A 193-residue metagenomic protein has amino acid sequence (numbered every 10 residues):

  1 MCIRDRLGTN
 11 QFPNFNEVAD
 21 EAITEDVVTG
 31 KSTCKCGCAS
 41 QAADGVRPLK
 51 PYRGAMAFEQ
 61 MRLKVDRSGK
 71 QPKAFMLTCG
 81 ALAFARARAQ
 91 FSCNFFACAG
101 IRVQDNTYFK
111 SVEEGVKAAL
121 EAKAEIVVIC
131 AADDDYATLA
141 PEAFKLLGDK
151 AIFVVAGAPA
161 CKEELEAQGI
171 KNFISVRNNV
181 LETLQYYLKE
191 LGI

Functional and structural regions predicted by a protein language model:
M1-R6: Conserved small/polar residues in nucleotide/adenosyl-binding loops
G8, F12-F15, A19-A22, D26-K50 (+9 more regions): Phosphate-moiety recognition in structured ligand-binding domains
K50-R53, A81: Non-transmembrane, amphipathic alpha-helical segments
M56-Q60, E164: Exposed alpha-helical structural elements
D66, I101, K189-I193: Generic secondary-structure signature for well-ordered alpha-helical cores
S68-I129, Y136-G148: Generic long, charged, amphipathic alpha-helical segments
T107, C130-A132, I174-N179: Short beta->alpha connector loops at strand-helix junctions that form conserved, small/polar/Pro-enriched
K145-I193: Peripheral docking tails and interdomain loops at the edges of cofactor- or intermediate-handling domains
